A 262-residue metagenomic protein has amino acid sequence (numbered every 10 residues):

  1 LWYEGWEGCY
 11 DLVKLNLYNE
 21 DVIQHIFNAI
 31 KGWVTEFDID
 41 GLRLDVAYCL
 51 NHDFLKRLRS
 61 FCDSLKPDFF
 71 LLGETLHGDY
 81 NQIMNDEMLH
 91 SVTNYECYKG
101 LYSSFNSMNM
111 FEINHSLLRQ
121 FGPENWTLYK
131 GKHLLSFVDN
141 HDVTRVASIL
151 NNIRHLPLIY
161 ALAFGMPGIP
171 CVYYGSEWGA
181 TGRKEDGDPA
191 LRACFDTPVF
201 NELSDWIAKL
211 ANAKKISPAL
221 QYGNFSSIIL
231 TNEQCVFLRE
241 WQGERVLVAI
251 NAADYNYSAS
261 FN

Functional and structural regions predicted by a protein language model:
L1-E36, L58-S64, N81: Substrate-binding/active-site clefts of carbohydrate-active enzymes
G8-I23, D40-C49, L101-M108, D142-N152 (+1 more regions): The substrate-binding groove and active-site-proximal loops of carbohydrate-active enzymes, especially glycoside
H25-H52, S136, N140: Active-site groove signature of glycoside hydrolases
T35, D45-Y129, L162, G179-K209 (+4 more regions): Active-site-proximal helices and loops of the catalytic beta/alpha 8
I39, L89-H90, G168-I169: A structural motif
L42, L71-G73, T93, L135-S136 (+1 more regions): Hydrophobic faces of well-ordered beta-strands that scaffold small-molecule active sites in alpha/beta enzyme cores
Y160-A163, P167-T181: Substrate-binding cleft of secreted/luminal carbohydrate-active enzymes
I228-F261: Carbohydrate-binding surface patches
